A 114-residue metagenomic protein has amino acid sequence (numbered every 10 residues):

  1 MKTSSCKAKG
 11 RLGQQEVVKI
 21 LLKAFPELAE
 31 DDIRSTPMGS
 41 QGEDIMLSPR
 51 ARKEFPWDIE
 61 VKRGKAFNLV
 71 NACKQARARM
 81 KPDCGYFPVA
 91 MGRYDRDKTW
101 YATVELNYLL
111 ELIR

Functional and structural regions predicted by a protein language model:
M1-R114: Catalytic phosphate/metal-binding cores of nucleic-acid and nucleotide-processing enzymes, i.e., regions that mediate
